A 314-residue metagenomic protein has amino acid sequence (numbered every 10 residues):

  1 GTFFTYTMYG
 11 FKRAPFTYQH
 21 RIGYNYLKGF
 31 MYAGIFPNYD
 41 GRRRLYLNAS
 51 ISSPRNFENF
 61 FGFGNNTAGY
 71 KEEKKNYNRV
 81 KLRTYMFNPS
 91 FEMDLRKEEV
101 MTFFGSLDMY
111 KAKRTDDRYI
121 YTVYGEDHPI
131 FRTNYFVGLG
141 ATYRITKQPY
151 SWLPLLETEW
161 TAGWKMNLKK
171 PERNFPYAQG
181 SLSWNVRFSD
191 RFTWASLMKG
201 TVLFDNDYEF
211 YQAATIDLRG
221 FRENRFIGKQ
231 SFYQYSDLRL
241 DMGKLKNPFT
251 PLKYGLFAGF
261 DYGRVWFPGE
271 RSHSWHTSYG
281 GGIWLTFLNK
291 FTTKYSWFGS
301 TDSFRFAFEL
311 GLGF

Functional and structural regions predicted by a protein language model:
G1, Y6-M8, Y24-K28, A49-F57 (+10 more regions): Transmembrane beta-strands of outer-membrane beta-barrel pores
G1-Y135, Q212-I216, G228, T292 (+1 more regions): Gram-negative/organellar outer-membrane beta-barrel architecture
Y9-F11, N38-R42, R96-E98, Q148 (+4 more regions): Outer-membrane beta-barrel channels and translocator barrels
H20-Y24, L45-A49, M101-G105, W160-A162 (+5 more regions): Membrane-embedded beta-strand positions of outer-membrane beta-barrel proteins
F30-M31, F60-G62, E73-Y77, P89-S90 (+3 more regions): C-terminal outer-membrane beta-barrel translocator/porin domains of Gram-negative envelope proteins and their
Y254-D261, S274-S278: Small/polar glycine-rich anion-binding or flexible loop at a beta-alpha turn
W266-S272: Short, glycine/charged-rich beta-strand-loop motifs at protein surfaces that mediate ligand recognition and catalysis
S272-F287: A short alpha/beta connector and helix-capping loop motif
